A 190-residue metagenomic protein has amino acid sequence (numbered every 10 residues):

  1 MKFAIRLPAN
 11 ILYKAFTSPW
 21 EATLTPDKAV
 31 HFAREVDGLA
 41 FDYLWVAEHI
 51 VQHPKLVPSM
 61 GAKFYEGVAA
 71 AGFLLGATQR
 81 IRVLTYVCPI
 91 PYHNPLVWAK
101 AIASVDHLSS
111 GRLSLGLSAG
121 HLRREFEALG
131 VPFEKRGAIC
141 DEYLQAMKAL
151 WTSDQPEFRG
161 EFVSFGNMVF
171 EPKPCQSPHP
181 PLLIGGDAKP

Functional and structural regions predicted by a protein language model:
M1-A77, S177-P180: N-terminal beta1-alpha1-beta2 module of alpha/beta enzyme domains
D37-G38, A71-R80, I102, D106-L113: Acidic (Asp/Glu)-rich catalytic clusters
D42, R80-I81, P156-E157: A general structural signal for well-ordered secondary-structure junctions
D42-H49, V83-Y86, S114-S118: Short beta-strand segments at enzyme active-site cores
L56-P58, T85, P91-P190: Internal, glycine-rich beta/alpha segment that forms the wall or movable "lid" of small-molecule/cofactor binding
